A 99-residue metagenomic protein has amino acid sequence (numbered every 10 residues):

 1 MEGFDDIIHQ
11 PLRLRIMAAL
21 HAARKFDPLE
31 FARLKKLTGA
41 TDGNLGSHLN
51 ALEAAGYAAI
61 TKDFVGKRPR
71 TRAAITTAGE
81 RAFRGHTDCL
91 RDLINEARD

Functional and structural regions predicted by a protein language model:
M1-G3, H21-A22, A82-D99: Amphipathic alpha-helical dimerization/coiled-coil segments that flank or bridge DNA-binding/regulatory modules
F4-T41, V65: N-terminal helix-turn-helix DNA-binding core of bacterial DNA-binding proteins
H9, H48, H86: Histidine-centered active-site/metal-ligand motif
P11-L14, A55, R70: Structural motif
A32-K62, K67-R68: Canonical helix-turn-helix DNA-binding module
V65-H86: Basic, amphipathic "hinge/linker" alpha-helix immediately C-terminal to the N-terminal HTH DNA-binding motif
